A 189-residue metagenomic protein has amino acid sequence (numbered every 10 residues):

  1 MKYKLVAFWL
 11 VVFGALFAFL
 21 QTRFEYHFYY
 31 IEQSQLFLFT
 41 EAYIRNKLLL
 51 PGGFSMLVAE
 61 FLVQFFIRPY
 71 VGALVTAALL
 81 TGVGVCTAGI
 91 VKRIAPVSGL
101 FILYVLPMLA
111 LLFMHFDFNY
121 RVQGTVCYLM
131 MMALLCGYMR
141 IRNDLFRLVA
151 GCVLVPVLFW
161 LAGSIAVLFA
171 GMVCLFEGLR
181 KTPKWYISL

Functional and structural regions predicted by a protein language model:
M1-L16: Start-transfer (signal-anchor) and selected internal transmembrane alpha helices of multi-pass inner/ER membrane
G14, I67-R68, L80-G84, G89 (+2 more regions): Eukaryotic intrinsically disordered, low-complexity segments enriched for acidic and Ser/Thr/Pro residues that serve as
F17-L79: Membrane-interface coil-to-helix junctions
Y30-Q33, L48-G52, G72, T76 (+2 more regions): Membrane-interface micro-motifs in multi-pass membrane enzymes
S55, A59-P69, K92-A95, M114-R121: Helix-loop junctions on the outward
A77-I94, A133-G137: Transmembrane-helix motifs of polytopic, lipid-linked glycan transferases
R140-P156, W185-I187: Short hydrophobic alpha-helices at membrane interfaces in multi-pass membrane enzymes
F169-S188: Perimembrane helix-loop-helix junctions
